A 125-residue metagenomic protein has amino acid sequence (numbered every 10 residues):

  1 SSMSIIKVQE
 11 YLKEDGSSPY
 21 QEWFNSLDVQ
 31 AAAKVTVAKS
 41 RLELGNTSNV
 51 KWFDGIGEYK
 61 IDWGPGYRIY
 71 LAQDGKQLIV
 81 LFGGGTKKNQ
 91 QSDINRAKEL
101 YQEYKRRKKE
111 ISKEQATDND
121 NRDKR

Functional and structural regions predicted by a protein language model:
S1-G66, G75-I79, T86-R125: Basic, Lys/Arg-enriched alpha-helical interface segments
